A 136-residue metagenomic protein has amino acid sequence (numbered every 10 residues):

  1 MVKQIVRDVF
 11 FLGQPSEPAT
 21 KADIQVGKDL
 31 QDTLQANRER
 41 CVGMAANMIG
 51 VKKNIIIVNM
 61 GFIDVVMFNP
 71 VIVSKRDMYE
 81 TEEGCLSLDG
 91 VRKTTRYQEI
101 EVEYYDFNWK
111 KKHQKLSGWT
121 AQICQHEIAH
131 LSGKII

Functional and structural regions predicted by a protein language model:
M1-I136: Positively charged
